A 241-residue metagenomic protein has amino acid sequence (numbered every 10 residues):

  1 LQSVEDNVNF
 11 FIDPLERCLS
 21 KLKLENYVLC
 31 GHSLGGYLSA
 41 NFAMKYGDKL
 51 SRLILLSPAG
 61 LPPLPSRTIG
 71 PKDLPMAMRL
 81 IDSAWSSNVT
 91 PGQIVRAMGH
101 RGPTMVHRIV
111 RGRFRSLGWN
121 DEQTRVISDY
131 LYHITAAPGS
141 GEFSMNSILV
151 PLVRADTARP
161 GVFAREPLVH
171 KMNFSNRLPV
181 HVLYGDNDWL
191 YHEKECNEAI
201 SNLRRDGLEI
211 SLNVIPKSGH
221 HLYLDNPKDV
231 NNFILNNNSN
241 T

Functional and structural regions predicted by a protein language model:
Q2-E16, S20-K21, E25, C30 (+2 more regions): Flexible "cap/lid" subdomain of the alpha/beta-hydrolase fold that forms the substrate-access gate
C18, H221, N237: Short alpha-helical functional segments enriched in proximate histidine and acidic residues
G31-G35, S39: Gly/Ala-rich beta-loop-alpha elbow adjacent to hydrolase catalytic centers
A40-M44, M145, N231, L235: Short, hydrophobic alpha-helix immediately C-terminal to the catalytic nucleophile
L152, I234-T241: Short, hydrophobic alpha-helical segments
W189-K194, S218-N231: Catalytic histidine-centered segment of alpha/beta-hydrolase-like enzymes
S211-S218: Short glycine-rich catalytic loops that host catalytic nucleophiles or stabilize transition states across multiple
